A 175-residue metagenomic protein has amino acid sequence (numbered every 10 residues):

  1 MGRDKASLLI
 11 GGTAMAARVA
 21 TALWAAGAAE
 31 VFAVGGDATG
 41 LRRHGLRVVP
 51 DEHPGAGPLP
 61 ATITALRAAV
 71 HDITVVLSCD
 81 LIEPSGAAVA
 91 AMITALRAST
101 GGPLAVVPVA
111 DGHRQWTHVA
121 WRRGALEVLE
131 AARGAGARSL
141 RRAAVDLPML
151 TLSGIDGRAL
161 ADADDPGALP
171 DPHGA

Functional and structural regions predicted by a protein language model:
M1-A137, R142-A159, P166-G167: Nucleotide and nucleotide-moiety/phosphate-recognizing core
L169-A175: SAM-dependent methyltransferases
